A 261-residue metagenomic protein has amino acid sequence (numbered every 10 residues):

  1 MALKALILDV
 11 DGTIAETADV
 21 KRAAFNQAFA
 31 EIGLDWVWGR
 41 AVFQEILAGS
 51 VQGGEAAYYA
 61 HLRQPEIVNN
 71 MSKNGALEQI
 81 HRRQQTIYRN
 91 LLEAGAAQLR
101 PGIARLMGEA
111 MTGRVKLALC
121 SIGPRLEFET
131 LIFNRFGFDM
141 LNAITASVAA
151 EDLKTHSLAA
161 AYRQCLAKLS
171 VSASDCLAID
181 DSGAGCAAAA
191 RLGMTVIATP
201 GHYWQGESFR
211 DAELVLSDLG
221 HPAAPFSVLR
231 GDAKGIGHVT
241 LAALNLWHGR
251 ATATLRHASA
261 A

Functional and structural regions predicted by a protein language model:
A2, A104, G108, P124-L126 (+1 more regions): Asp-based, Mg2+/Mn2+-dependent phosphohydrolase catalytic module
A2-V10, I14-P101, T112: N-terminal helical cap/lid subdomain that shapes the substrate entry/recognition surface in HAD-like hydrolases
L8, L119, D181: Short glycine- and Lys/Arg-enriched binding-loop motifs that mark or flank ligand-binding interfaces
T13, S121-G123: Conserved phosphate-coupling serine/threonine residues in phosphotransfer and NTP-handling enzymes
L99, C120, K154: Residue-level marker of regulatory loop/turn positions in helix-turn-helix DNA-binding domains and in histidine
V115-L117: A structural preference for short, pocket-lining loop segments at secondary-structure junctions
